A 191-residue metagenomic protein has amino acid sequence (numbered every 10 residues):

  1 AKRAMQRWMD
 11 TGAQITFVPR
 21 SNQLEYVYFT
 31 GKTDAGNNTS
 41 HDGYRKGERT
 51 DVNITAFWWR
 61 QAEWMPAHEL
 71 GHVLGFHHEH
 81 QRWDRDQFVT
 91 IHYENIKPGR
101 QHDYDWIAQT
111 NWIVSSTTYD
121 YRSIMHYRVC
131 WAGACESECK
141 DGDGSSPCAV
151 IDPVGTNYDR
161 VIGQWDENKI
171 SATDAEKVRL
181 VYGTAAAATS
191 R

Functional and structural regions predicted by a protein language model:
A1-R191: Zinc-dependent metalloendopeptidases
